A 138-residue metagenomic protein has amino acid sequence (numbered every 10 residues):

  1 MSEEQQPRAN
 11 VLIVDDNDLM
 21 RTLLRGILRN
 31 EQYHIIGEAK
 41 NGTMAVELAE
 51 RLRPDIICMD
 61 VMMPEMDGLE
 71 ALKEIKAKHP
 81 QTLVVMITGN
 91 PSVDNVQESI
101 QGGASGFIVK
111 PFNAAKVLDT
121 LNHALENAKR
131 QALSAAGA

Functional and structural regions predicted by a protein language model:
D18-G37: Two-component/phosphorelay signaling modules centered on CheY-like receiver
N41-M44, D67-E70: Acidic catalytic/metal-coordinating carboxylates
L52-C58: Active-site beta3 strand of CheY-like receiver
M63: Receiver (REC) domain active-site loop signature in two-component systems and cognate sites in sensor histidine kinases
N90-P91: Short, conserved "switch-loop" micro-motifs in signal-transduction and mechanochemical regulators
F112-L121: C-terminal output helix
